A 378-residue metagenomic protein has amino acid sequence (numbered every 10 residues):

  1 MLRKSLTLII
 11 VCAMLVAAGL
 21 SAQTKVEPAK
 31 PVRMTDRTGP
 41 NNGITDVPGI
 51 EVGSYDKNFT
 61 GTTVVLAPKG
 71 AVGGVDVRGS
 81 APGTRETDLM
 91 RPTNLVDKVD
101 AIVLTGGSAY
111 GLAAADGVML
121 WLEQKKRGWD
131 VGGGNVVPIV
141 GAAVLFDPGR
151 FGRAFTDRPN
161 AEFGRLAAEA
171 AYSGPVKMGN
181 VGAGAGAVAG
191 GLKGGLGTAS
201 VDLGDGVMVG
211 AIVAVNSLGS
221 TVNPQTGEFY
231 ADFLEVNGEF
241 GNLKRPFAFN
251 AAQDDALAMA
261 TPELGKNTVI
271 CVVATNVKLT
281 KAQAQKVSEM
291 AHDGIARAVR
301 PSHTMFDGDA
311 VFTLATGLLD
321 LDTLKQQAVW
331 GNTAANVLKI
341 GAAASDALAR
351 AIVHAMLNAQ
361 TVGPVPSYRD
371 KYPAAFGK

Functional and structural regions predicted by a protein language model:
M1-I9: Bacterial N-terminal signal peptides that target proteins for export
I9-A17: Bacterial N-terminal signal peptides
A17-K25: Bacterial Sec-dependent signal peptides at the C-terminal "C-region" and cleavage site
T24-A109, A113, Q124-K378: A structural signal for small-residue-enriched, beta-sheet-centric alpha/beta enzyme cores and oligomeric scaffold folds
A114-V118: Short Gly/Thr/Asp-enriched flexible loops that form oxyanion-binding sites at enzyme active sites
W121: Active-site catalytic microenvironments for nucleophilic, acid-base chemistry
